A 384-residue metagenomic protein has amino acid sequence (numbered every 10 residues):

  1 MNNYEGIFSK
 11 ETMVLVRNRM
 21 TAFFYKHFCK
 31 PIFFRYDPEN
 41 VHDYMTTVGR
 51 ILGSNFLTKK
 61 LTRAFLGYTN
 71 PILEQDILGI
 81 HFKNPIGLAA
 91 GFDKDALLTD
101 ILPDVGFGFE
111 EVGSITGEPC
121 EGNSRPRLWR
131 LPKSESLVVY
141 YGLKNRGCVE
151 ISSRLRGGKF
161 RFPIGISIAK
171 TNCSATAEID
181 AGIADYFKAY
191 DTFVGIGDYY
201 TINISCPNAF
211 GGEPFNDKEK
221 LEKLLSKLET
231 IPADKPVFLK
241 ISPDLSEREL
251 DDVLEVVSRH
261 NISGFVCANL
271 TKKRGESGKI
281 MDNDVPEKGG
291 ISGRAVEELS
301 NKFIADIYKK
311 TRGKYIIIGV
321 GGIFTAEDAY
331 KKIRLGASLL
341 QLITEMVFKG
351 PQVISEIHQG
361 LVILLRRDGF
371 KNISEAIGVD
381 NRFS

Functional and structural regions predicted by a protein language model:
V16-Q75, S136-K144, C148-V149: An N-cap/entry alpha-helix motif that binds or orients negatively charged groups
K59-Y68, I204-D217, E255-G313: Glycine/Thr-rich beta-alpha phosphate-binding loop at enzyme active sites
G79-G87, R161-I166, I231-L245, K309-G319: Short beta-strand/loop segments at the ligand-binding rim of alpha/beta enzyme cores
D95-D104, L245-R259, K309, G313 (+1 more regions): Catalytic cores of alpha/beta
G108-C120, G264-K272, G322-I323, A329-E356: Glycine-rich phosphate-binding active-site loops on the catalytic face of alpha/beta enzymes
G113-P163: A gly/proline- and charged-residue-enriched helix-loop-helix capping module
G122-E135, G275-G289, M346-F370: C-terminal helical cap(s) of enzyme catalytic domains, especially alpha/beta-barrels
N172-Y186, P214, L239-R259: Active-site glycine- and acidic-residue-rich loops that bind and position anionic ligands or nucleotide-like cofactors
